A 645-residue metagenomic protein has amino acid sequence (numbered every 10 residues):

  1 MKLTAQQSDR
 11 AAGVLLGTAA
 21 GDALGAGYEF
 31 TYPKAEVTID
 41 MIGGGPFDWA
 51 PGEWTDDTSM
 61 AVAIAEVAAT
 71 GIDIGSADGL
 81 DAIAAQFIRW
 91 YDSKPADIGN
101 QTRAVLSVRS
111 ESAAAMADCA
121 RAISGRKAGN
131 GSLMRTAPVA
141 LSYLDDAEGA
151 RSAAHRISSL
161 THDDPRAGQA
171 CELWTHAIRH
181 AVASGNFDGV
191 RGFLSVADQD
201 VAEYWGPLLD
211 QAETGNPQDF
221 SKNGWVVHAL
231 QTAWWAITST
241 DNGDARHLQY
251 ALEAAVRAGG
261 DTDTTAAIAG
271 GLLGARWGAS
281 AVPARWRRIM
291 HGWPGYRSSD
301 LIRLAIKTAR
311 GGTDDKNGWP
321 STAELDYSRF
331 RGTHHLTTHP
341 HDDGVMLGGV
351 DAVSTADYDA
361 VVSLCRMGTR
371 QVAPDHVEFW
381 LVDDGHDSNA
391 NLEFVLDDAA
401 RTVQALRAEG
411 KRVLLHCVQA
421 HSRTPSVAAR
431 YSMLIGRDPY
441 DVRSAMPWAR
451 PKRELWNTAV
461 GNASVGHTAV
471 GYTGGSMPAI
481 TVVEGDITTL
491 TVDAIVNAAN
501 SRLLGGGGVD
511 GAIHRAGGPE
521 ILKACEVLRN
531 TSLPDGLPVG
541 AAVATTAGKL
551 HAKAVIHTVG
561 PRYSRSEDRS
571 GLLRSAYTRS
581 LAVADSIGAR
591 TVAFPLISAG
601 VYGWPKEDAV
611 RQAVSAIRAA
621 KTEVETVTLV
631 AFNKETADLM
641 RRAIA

Functional and structural regions predicted by a protein language model:
M1-K2, S93, S107, H334-G344 (+1 more regions): Macrodomain-like recognition of ADP-ribose-binding/processing modules
M1-R329, H339: Structured, active/binding-site neighborhoods that engage oxygen-rich ligands
D81, A245, Q249, E393 (+2 more regions): Non-membrane alpha-helical structural segments and their capping/turn regions in soluble enzymes
I237, A255, L406, S580 (+1 more regions): Hydrophobic pocket-lining residues that define ligand/cofactor binding sites across diverse proteins
D263, D351, R366, N500 (+1 more regions): Short glycine-/small-residue-rich Rossmann-like dinucleotide-binding loops
G332-R412, R430-L455: Cysteine-based protein phosphatase catalytic domain of the PTP/DSP
K411-L415, V592: Generic beta-sheet signal
H421-V442, P605-A619: Active-site-adjacent alpha-helix immediately C-terminal to a catalytic or transition-state-stabilizing loop
